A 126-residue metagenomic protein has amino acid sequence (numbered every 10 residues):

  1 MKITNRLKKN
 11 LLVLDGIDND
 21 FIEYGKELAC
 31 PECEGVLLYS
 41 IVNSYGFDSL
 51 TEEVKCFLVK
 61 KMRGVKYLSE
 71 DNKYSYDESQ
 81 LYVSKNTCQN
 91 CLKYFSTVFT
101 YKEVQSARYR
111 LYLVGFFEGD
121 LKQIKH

Functional and structural regions predicted by a protein language model:
M1-Y24: N-terminal alpha-helical interaction blocks
G16-E27, Y76-Y82: Short, flexible, mixed-charge glycine/proline-rich loop motifs that serve as phosphate/nucleic-acid-contacting
L28-C33, C88-C91: Short cysteine-rich clusters marking metal-coordination/redox-active sites
L37-S40, Y94-V98: Short, non-ligating residues that shape and space the ligands of small metal-coordination modules and catalytic
Y45-F57, E103-F116: Short cysteine/histidine-rich metal-coordination sites, predominantly Zn2+-binding motifs
G46-E78: Mixed-charge, low-complexity intrinsically disordered segments
E78-K93: Replace "small metal-dependent catalytic modules" with "small catalytic or cofactor-binding modules
L121-H126: Short acidic DE-rich linear segments
